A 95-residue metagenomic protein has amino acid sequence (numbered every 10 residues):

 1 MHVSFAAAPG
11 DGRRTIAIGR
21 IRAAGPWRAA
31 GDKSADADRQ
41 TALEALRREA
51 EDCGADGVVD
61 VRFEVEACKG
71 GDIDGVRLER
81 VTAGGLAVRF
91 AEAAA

Functional and structural regions predicted by a protein language model:
M1, D56-V59, E79, L86: Residue-level marker of intrinsically disordered, low-complexity segments enriched for small/polar residues
M1-T15: Glycine/small-residue-rich phosphate/adenosyl-binding loop
S4, R22-A24, L86-V88: Residues in well-ordered beta-strands of folded domains
R14, I18, L78-R80: A general secondary-structure signal for short beta-strands and their flanking turns/coil in non-transmembrane regions
I16-C68: Short, well-ordered alpha-helical segments
K69-I73: Short beta-alpha junctions and helix-cap segments that line functional grooves
V76-A95: C-terminal edge-of-domain segments
